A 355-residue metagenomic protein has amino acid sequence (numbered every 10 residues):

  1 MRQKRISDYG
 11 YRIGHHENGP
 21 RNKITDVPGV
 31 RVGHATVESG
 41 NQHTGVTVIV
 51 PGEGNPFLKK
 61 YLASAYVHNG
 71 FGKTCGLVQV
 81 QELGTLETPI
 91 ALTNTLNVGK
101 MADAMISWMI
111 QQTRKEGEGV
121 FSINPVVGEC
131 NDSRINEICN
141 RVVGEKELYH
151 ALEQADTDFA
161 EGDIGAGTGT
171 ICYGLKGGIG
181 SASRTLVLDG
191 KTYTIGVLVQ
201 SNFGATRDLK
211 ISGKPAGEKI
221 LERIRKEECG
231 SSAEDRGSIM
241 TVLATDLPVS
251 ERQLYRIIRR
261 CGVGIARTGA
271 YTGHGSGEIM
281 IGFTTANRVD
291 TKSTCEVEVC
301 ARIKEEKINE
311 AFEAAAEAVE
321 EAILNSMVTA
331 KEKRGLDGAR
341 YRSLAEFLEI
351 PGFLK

Functional and structural regions predicted by a protein language model:
M1-K355: Alpha/propeptide regions of enzymes that mature by internal proteolysis
